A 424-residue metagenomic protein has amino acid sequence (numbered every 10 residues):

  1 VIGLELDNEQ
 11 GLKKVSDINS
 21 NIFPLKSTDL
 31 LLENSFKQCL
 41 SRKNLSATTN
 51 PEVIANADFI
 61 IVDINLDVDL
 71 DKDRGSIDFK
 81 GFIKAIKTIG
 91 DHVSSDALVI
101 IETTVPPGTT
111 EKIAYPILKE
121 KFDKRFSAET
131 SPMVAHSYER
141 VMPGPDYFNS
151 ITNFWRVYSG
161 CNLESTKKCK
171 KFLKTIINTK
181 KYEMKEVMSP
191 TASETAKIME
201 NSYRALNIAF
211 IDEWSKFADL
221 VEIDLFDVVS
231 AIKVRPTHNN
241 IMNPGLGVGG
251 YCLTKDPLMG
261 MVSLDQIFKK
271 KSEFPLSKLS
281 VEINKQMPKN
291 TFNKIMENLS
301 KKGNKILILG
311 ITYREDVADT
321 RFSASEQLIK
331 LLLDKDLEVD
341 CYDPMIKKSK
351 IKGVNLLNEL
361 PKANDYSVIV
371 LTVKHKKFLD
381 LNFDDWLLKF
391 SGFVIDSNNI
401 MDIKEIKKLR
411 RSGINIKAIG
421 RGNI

Functional and structural regions predicted by a protein language model:
V1-I424: Structural/interface elements that position substrates and couple domains in central-metabolism enzymes
